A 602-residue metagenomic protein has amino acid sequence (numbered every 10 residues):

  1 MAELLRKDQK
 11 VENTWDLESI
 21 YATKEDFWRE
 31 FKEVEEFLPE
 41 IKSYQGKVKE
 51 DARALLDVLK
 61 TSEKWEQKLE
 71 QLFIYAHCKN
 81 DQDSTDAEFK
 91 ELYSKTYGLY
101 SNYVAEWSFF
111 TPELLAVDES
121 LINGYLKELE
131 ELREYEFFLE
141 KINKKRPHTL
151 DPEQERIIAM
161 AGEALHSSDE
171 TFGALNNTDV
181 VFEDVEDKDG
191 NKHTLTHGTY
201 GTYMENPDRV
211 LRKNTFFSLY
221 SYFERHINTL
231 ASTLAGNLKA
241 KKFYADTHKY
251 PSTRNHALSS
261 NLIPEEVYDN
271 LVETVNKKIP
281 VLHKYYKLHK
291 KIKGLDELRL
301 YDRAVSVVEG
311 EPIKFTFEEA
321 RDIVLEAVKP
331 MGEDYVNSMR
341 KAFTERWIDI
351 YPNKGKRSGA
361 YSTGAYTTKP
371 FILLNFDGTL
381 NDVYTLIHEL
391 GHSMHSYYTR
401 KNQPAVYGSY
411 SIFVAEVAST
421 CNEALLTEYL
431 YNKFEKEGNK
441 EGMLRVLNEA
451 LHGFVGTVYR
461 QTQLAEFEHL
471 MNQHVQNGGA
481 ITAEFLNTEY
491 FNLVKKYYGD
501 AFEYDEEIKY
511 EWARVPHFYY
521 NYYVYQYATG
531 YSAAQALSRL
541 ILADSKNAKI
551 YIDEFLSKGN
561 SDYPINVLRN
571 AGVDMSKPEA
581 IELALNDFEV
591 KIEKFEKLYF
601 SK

Functional and structural regions predicted by a protein language model:
M1-G310, K597-K602: A well-structured
D8-Q9, E18, A22, F110 (+14 more regions): C-terminal, non-catalytic "cap/extension" segments appended to globular domains
L288, I292-P330, V336, T344 (+5 more regions): Long, K/E/R/D-enriched contiguous segments that form extended
G310-F315, I348-T368: Catalytic zinc-binding patch centered on the HExxH motif and its immediate surroundings that defines zinc-dependent
P312-F317, A365-I387: Short pre-active-site segment immediately N-terminal to the catalytic Zn-binding motif
E326, P330-N337, T363, H392 (+3 more regions): Conserved helix-loop functional segments at active or binding sites
Y384, S396-T420: Post-HEXXH active-site segment of zinc metalloproteases
Y410-K440, A450-H452, G456, G530: Post-HExxH zinc-binding segment in Zn-dependent metallohydrolases
